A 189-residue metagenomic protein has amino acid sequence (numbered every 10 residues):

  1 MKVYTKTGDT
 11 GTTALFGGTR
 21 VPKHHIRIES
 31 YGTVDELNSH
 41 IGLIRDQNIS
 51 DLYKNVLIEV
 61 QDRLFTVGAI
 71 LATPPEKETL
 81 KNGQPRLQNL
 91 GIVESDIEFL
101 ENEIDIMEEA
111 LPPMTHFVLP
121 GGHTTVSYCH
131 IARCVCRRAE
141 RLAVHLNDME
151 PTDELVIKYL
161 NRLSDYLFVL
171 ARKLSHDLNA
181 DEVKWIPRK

Functional and structural regions predicted by a protein language model:
M1-K189: Phosphate/pyrophosphate-binding loop motifs in nucleotide- or prenyl diphosphate-using proteins
